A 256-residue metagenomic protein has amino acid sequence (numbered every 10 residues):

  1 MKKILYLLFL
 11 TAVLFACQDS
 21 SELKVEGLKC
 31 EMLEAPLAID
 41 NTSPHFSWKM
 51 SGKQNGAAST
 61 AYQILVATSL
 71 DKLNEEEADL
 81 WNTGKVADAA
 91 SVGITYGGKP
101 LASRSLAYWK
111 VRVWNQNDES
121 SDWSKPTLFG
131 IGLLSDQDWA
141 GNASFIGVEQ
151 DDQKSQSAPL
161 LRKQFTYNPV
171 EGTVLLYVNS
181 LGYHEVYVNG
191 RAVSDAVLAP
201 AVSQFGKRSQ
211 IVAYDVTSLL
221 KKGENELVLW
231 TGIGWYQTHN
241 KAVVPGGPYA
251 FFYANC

Functional and structural regions predicted by a protein language model:
I4-V13: Sec-dependent N-terminal signal peptides
S20-N55, L128-D136: Pro/Thr/Ser/Gly-rich low-complexity, intrinsically disordered linker/stalk tracts
G27-A35, N142-D152: Short, solvent-exposed loop/edge segments of extracellular or virion-exposed proteins
P36-D40, A102, Q153-S155: Short, solvent-exposed beta-strand/turn "edge" segments of beta-rich domains on protein surfaces
W48, A87-D88, G93-I94, S105-K110 (+4 more regions): Accessory beta-strand-rich segments of carbohydrate-active enzymes
A57-L106, R112, Q116-W123, W139-F145: Recognizes extended acidic, P/S/T-rich segments that occur within or adjacent to Ig-like beta-sandwich modules
